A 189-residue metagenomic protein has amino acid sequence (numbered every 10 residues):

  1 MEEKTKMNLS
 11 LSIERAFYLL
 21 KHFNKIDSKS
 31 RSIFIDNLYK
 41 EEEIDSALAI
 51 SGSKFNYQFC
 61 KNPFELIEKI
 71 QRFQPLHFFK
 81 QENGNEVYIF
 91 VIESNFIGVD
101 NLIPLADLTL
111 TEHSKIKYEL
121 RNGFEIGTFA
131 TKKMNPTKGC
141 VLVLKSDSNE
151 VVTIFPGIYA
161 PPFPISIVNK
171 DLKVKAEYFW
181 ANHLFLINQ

Functional and structural regions predicted by a protein language model:
E2-N188: Functional cores of ribonucleases/endoribonucleases
